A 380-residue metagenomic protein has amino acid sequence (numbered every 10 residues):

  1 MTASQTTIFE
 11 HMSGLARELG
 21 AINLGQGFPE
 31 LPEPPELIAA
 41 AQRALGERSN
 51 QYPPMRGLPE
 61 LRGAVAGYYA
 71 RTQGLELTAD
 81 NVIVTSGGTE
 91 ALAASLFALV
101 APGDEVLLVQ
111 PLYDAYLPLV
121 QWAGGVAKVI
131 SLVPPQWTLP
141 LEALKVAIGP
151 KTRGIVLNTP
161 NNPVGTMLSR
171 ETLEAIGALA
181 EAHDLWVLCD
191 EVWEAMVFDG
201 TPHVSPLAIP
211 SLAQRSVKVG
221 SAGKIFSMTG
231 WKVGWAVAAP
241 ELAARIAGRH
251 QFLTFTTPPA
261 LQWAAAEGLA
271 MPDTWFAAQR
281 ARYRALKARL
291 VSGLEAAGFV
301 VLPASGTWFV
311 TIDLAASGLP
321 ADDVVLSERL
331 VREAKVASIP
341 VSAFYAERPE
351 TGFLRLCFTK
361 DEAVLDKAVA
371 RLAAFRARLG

Functional and structural regions predicted by a protein language model:
T2-G87, A94, A143, A270-M271 (+1 more regions): N-terminal small-domain helix-loop-helix segment of the aminotransferase-like
L19, A123, A182-H183, A297 (+2 more regions): Helix C-cap/helix->beta junction micro-motif
G67, R329-S338, F344-G380: PLP-dependent enzyme catalytic core of the Aspartate aminotransferase-like
A98-V120: Conserved PLP-anchoring active-site segment centered on the Schiff-base-forming lysine
L132-T201: Active-site phosphate-binding strand-loop segment of PLP-dependent enzymes
I209-R245, T257: Active-site PLP attachment segment
R245-H250, G268-G293, L319-P320: Structural signature of PLP-dependent enzymes
A266, A281-V291, V301-L314: Conserved glycine-rich beta-strand-loop-beta hairpin in the small C-terminal domain of fold type I
